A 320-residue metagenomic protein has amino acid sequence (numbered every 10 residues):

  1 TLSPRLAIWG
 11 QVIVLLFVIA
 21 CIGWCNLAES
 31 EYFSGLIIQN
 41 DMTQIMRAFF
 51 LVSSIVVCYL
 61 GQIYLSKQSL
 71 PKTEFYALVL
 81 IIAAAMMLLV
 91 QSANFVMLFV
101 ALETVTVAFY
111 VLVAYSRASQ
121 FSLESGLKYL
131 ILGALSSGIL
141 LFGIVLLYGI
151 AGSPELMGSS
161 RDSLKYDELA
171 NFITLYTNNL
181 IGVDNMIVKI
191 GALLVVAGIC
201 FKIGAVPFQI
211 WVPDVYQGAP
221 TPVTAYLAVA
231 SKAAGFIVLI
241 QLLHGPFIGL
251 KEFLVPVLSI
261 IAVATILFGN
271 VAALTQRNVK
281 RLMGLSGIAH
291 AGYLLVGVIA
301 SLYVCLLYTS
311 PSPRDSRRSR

Functional and structural regions predicted by a protein language model:
T1-S310, R314-R320: Alpha-helical transmembrane segments of multi-pass membrane proteins predominantly involved in bioenergetics
